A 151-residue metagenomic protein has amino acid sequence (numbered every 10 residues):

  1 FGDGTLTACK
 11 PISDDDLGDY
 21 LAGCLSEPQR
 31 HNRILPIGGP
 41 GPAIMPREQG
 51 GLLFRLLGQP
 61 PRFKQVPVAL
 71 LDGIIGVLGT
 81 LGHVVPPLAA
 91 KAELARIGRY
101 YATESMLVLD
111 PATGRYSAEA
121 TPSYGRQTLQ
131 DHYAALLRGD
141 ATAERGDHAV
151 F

Functional and structural regions predicted by a protein language model:
F1-I12, G23-C24, Q29-H31, P36: A conserved pocket-lining segment of Rossmann-fold NAD(P)-dependent short-chain dehydrogenase/reductase
A8-D15, I37-R55, Q65-G76, Q127: Substrate-binding strand-loop-helix patch in Rossmann-like NAD(P)-dependent oxidoreductase/epimerase domains
G18, E27, A102: Glycine-rich, aromatic-lined ligand/substrate-binding cores of catalytic and carbohydrate-binding domains
L21-L25, L53, L129-L136: Hydrophobic "lid"/C-terminal helical patch of Rossmann-like NAD(P)-dependent dehydrogenase/epimerase domains
L25-Q29, L57, L136-A141: Short, hydrophobic alpha-helical segments
L53, L57-G58, V85: A broad structural signal for alpha-helix termini and local helix breaks/kinks
P60-F63: Rossmann-like dinucleotide-binding core of oxidoreductases
A69-F151: A hydrophobic C-terminal alpha-helical subdomain
